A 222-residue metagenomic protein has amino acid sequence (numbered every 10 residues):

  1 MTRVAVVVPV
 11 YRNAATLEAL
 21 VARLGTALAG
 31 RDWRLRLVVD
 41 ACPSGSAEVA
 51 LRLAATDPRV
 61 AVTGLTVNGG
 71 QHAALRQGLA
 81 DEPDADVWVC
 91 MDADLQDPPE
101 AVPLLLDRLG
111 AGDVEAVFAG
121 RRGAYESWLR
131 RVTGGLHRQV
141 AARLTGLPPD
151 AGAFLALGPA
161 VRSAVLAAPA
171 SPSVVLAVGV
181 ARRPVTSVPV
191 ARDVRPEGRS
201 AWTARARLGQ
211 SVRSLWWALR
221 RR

Functional and structural regions predicted by a protein language model:
R3-A5, R34: Cell-envelope/extracellular polymer assembly enzymes that use nucleotide-activated donors
N13-A27: Short, well-formed alpha-helical segments that are part of the catalytic scaffolds of diverse glycosyltransferases
T16-E18, S44-L53: Acidic helix N-cap motif at the loop->helix transition within catalytic regions of sugar-transfer enzymes
R31-C42, T63-G64: Short beta-strand/loop segment that forms part of the nucleotide-sugar
V39-E48, L95-Q96: A conserved acidic beta->alpha catalytic loop
T66-V67, Q71-D81, P99-P172, D193-R205 (+2 more regions): Acceptor/aglycone-binding surface of glycosyltransferases and processive sugar-polymer synthases
A85-Q96: Short beta-strand-to-loop acidic/aromatic patch adjacent to the donor-nucleotide binding site
A170-S171, V175-D193: Catalytic donor-sugar/metal-binding loop of nucleotide-sugar-dependent glycosyltransferases
